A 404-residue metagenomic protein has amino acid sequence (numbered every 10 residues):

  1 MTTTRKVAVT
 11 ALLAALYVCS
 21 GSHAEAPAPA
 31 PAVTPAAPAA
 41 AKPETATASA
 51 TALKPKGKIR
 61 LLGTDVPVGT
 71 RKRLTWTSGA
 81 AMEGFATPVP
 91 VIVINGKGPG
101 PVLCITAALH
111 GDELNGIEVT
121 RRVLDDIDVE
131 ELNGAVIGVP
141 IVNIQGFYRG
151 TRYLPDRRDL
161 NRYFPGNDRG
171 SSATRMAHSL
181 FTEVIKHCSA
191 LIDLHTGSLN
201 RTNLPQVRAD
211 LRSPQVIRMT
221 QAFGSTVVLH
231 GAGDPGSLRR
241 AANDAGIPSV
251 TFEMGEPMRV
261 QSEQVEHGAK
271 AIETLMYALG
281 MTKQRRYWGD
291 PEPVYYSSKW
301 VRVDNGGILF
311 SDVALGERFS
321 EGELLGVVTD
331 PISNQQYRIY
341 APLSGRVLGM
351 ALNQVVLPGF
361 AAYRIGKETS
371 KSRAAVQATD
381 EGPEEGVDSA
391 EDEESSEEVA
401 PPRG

Functional and structural regions predicted by a protein language model:
M1-V9: Bacterial N-terminal signal peptides that target proteins for export
T2, E25-G404: Structured catalytic-domain cores with a bias toward divalent-metal coordination
A8-T10, H195-T196: Short, flexible, solvent-exposed loop/turn segments with mixed acidic/basic and small polar residues
V9-V18: Bacterial N-terminal signal peptides
G21-H23: Sec/Tat signal peptide C-region and signal peptidase I cleavage site
